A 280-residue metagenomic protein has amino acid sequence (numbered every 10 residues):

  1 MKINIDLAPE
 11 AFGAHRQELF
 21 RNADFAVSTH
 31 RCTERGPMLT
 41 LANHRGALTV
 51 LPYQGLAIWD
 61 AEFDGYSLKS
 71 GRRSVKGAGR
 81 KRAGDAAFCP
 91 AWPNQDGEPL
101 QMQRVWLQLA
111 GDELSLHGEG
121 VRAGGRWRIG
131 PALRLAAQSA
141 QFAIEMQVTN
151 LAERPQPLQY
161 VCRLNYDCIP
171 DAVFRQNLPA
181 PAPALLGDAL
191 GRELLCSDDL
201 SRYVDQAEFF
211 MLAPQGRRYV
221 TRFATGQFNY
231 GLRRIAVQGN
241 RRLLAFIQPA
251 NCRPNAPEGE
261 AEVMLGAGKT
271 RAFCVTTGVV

Functional and structural regions predicted by a protein language model:
M1-A143, L151-P157, Y166-P183, G187-V280: Surface-exposed acidic/polar loop and edge beta-strand patches at domain peripheries
